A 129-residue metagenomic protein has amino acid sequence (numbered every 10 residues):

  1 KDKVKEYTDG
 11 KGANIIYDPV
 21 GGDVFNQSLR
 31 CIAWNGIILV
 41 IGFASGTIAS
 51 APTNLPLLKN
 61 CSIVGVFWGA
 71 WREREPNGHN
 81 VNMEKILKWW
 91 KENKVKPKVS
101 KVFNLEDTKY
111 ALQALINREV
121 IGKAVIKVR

Functional and structural regions predicted by a protein language model:
K1, K5, N26-L29, K109-L112: Short hydrophobic/charged patches on amphipathic alpha-helices used for structural packing and interfaces
K1-D2, W71-E73, N104-L105: A short acidic, often aromatic-flanked loop/helix-cap motif at beta-alpha or helix-coil junctions that lines enzyme
K1-V24, G78-V81: Adenosine-nucleotide cofactor-binding segment
G10, L87, K94-K101, K109-R129: C-terminal capping/lid region of NAD(P)-dependent oxidoreductase domains
N14, N26, N54, E106-K109: Residues in well-ordered alpha-helical elements
N14-D18, I41-G42, S100-K101: Glycine- and other small-residue-rich loops at beta-strand/loop junctions that grip anionic moieties
P19-V20, F103-D107: Short beta->alpha linker loops
D23-K94, K127-R129: Glycine-rich phosphate-binding loop and adjacent beta-alpha segment of Rossmann(oid) nucleotide-cofactor-binding
